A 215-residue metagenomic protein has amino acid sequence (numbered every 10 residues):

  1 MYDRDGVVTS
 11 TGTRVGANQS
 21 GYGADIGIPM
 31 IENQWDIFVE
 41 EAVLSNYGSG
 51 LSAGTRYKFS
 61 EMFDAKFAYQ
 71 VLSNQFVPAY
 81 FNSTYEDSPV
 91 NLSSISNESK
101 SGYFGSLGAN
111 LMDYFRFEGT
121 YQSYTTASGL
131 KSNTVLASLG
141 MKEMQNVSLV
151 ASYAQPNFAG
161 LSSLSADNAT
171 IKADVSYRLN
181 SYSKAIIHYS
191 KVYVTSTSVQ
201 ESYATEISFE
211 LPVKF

Functional and structural regions predicted by a protein language model:
M1-A169, Q200-S202: Signature for the C-terminal beta-barrel architecture of outer-membrane proteins
S73-V90, K172-F215: Predominantly the C-terminal beta-signal and adjacent terminal strand-loop region of outer-membrane beta-barrel
